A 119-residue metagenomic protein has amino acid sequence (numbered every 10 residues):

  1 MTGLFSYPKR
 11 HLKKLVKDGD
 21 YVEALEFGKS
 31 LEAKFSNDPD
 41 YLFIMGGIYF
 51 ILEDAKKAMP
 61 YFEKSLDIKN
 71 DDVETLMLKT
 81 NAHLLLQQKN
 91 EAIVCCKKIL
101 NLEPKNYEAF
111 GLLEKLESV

Functional and structural regions predicted by a protein language model:
L4-F5, P39-D40, V73-E74, Y107-E108: Helix-start (N-cap) detector for alpha-helical repeat units in TPR-like alpha-solenoids, especially tetratricopeptide
K17-D18, I51-L52, L85, K115-V119: Register position in tetratricopeptide repeats
K29-A33, E63-D67, L100-N101: Conserved structural position within tetratricopeptide repeats
